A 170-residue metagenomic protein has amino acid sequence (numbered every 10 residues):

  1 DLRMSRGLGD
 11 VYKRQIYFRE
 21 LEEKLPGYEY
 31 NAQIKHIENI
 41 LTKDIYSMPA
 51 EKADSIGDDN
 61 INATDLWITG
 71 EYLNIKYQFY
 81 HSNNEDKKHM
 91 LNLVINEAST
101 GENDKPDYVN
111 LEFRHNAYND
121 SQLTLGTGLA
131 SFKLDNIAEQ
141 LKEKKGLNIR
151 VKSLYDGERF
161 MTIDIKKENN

Functional and structural regions predicted by a protein language model:
D1-Y12: Single conserved hydrophobic/aromatic residue that forms the stacking wall/gate of nucleotide- or nucleobase-binding
Y17-R19, K76-Q78, E112-R114, K133 (+1 more regions): Residue-level recognition of well-ordered beta-strand positions that form the cores of beta-sheet-rich folds across
F18-G27, K152-M161: Short acidic/polar inter-strand loop motif in beta-rich domains
E22-Q78: Surface-exposed beta-loop interaction hotspot
A63-N116: Short helix-loop boundary/capping segments
N83, E168-N170: Short, solvent-exposed mixed-charge patches
R114-G146, L154: Short, solvent-exposed, Trp/other aromatic-anchored flexible loops in extracytoplasmic proteins
F132, R159-E168: Generic detection of short hydrophobic beta-strand segments and adjacent strand-loop junctions
